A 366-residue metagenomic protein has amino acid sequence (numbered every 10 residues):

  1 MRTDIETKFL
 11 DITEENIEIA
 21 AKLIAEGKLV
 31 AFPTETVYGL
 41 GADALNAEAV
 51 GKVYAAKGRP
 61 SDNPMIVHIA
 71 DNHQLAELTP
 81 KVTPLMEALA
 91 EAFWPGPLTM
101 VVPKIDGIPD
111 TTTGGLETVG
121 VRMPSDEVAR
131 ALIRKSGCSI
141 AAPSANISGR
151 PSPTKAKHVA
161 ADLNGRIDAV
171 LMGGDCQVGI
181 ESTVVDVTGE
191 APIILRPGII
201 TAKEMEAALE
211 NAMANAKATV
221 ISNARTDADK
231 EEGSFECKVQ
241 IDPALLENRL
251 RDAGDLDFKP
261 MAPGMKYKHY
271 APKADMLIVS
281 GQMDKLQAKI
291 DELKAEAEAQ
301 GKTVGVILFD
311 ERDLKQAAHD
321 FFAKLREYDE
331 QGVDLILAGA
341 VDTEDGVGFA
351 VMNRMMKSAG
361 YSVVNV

Functional and structural regions predicted by a protein language model:
M1-V366: Active-site-adjacent structural elements in enzyme catalytic cores
